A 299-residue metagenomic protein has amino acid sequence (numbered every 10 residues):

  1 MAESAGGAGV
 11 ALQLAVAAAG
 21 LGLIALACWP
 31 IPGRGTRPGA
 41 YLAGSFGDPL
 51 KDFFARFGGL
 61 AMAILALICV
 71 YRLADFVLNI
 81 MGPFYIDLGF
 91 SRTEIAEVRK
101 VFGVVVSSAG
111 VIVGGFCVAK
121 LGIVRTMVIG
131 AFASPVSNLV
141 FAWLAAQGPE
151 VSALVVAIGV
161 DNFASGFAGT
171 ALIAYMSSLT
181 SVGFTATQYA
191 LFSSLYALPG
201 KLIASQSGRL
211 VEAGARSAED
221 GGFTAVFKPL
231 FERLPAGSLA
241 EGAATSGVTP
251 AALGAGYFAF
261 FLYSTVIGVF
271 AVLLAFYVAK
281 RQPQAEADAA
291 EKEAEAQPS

Functional and structural regions predicted by a protein language model:
M1-G7, A27, I31-A63: Juxtamembrane intracellular "pre-TM" segments in multi-pass secondary transporters
M1-V16, R209-F270: A membrane-interface helix-boundary motif in multi-pass transporters
A2-E3, N79-A96: Short amphipathic helix-loop junctions that connect adjacent transmembrane helices in Major Facilitator Superfamily/SLC
A27-P32, G247-L253, A259-E293: Multi-pass alpha-helical transporter architecture, strongest for 12-TM Major Facilitator/SLC carriers used
A109-T126, V211-E212: Helix-to-loop junctions at the C-terminal end of transmembrane segments in multipass secondary transporters
F132-P149: C-terminal ends and interior cores of transmembrane alpha-helices in multi-pass membrane transporters/permeases
P149-A174: Hydrophobic core of transmembrane alpha-helices in multi-pass small-molecule transporters, especially MFS/SLC-type
V182-R216: A late C-terminal transmembrane helix in Major Facilitator Superfamily
